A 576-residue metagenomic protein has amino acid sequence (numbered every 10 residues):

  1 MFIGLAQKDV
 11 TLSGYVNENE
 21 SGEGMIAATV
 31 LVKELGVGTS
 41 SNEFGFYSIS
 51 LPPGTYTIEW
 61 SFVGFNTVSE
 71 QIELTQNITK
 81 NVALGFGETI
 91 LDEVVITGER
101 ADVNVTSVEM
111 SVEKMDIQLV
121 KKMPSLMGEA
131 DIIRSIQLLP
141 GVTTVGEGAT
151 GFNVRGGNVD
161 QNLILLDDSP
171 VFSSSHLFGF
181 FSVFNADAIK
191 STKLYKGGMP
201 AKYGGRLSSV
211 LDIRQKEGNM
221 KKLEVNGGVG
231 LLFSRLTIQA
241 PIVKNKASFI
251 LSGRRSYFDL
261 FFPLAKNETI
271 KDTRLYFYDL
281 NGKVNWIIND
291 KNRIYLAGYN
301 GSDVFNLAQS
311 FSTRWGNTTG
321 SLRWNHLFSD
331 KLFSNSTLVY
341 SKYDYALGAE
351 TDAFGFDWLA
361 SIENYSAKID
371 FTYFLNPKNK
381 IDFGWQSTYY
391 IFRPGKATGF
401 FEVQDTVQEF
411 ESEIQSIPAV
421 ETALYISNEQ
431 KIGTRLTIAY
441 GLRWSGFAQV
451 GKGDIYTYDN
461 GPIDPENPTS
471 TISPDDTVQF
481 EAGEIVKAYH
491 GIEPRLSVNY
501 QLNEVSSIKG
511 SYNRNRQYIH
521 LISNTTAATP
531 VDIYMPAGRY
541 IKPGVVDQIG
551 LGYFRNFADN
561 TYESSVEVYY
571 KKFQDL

Functional and structural regions predicted by a protein language model:
Y15-E23, A28-K33, S61-F65, T75-K122 (+4 more regions): Short, acidic, small-residue-rich periplasmic hinge/interaction motif at the N-terminus of Gram-negative outer-membrane
L35-F46, K487, G491: Short, acidic Ser/Thr/Gly-rich low-complexity loop/linker segments typical of extracellular and cell-surface proteins
V95-D102, T106-N162, L166-M199, V210 (+1 more regions): Periplasmic N-terminal accessory/gating domains of Gram-negative outer-membrane beta-barrel systems
L163, S191-K202, S208-K216, L223-K271 (+2 more regions): Predominantly transmembrane beta-strands of Gram-negative outer membrane beta-barrel pores used for transport
H176, K222-E224, K266-I270, F305-F311 (+8 more regions): Extracellular loop and loop/strand-boundary signature of outer-membrane beta-barrel proteins
N285-S302, R314-G461, S565-V568: Face-selective signature of the C-terminal outer-membrane beta-barrel domain
T313, T319, R323-L327, K368 (+5 more regions): Outer-membrane beta-barrel signature, preferentially recognizing the C-terminal barrel domain of Gram-negative
D344, I391-D405, A448, G453 (+4 more regions): Surface-exposed extracellular loop regions of Gram-negative outer-membrane beta-barrel proteins, predominantly
